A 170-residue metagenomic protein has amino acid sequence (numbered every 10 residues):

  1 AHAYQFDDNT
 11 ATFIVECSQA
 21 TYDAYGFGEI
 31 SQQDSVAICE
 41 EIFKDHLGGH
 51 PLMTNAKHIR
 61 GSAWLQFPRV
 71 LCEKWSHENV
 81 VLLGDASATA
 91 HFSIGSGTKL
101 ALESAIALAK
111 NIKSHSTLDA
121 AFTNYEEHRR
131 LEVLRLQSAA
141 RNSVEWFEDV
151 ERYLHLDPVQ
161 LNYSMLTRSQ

Functional and structural regions predicted by a protein language model:
A1-F67: Conserved FAD/dinucleotide-binding core of flavoprotein oxidoreductases
D7, C39, S104, R129-E132: Hydrophobic/aromatic residues within well-ordered alpha-helical segments
Y22-A24, T89-F92: Short small-residue beta-strand/loop micro-motif enriched in glycine and branched aliphatics
E40-F43, I106-A109, K113: Short amphipathic alpha-helical signal-transduction/dimerization elements
L65-L83, A88, L134: FAD-binding beta-loop-beta segment adjacent to the flavin cofactor pocket
H91-S104: A conserved FAD-binding loop/helix module that cradles the flavin
K110-Q170: C-terminal helical "tail/cap" subdomain of flavin- and related membrane-associated enzymes
